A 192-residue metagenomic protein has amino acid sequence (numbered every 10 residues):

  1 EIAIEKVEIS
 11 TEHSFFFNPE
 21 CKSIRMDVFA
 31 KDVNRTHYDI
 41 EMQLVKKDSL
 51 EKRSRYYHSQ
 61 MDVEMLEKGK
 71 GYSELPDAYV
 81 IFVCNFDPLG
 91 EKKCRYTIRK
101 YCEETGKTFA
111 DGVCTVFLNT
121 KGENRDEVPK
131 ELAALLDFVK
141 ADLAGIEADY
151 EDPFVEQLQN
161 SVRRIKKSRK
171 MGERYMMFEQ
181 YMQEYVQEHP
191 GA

Functional and structural regions predicted by a protein language model:
E1-A192: Elongated, amphipathic alpha-helical interaction scaffolds
